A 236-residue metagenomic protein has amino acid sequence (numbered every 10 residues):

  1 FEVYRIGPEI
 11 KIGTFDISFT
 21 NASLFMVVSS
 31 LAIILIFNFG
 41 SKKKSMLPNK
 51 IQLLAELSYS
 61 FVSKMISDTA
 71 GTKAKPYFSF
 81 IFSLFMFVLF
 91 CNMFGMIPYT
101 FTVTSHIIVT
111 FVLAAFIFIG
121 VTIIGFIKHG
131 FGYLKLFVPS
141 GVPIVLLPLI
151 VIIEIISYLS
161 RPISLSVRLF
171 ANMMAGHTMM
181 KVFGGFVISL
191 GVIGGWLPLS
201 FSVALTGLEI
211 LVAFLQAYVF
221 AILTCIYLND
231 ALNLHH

Functional and structural regions predicted by a protein language model:
F1-H236: Selective transmembrane helix interface/packing segments
